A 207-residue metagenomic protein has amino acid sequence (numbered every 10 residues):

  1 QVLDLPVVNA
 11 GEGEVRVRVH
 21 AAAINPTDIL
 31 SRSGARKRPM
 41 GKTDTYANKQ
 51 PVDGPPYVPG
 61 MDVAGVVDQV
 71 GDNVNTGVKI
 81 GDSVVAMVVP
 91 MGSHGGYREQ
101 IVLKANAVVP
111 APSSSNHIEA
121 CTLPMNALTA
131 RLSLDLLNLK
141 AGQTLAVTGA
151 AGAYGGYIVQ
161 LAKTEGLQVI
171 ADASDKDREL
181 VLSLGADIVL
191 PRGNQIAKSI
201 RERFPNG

Functional and structural regions predicted by a protein language model:
L3, D82, R98-E99, E119 (+2 more regions): Extracytoplasmic/periplasmic beta-strand context in beta-sandwich domains, especially the cupredoxin/COX2 CuA-binding
P6-A23, A35-P90: Glycine-rich beta-strand-centered segment in the early N-terminal region that forms part of a ligand/cofactor-binding
T27-S33: Cytochrome P450 core scaffold surrounding the K-helix E-X-X-R motif and the conserved "meander" helix-loop region
K49-M61, V85-G149: NAD(P)H dinucleotide-binding glycine-rich loop of Rossmann-like/cofactor-binding domains, especially the beta1-alpha1
R98, G142, A186, P205-G207: Local beta-strand N-terminus motif with an aromatic residue
L123-N194: Mid-domain Rossmann-like dinucleotide-binding core that forms the NAD(H)/NADP(H) cofactor-binding site
Q195-G207: Short amphipathic alpha-helix with an adjacent loop that forms part of the alpha/beta core around
